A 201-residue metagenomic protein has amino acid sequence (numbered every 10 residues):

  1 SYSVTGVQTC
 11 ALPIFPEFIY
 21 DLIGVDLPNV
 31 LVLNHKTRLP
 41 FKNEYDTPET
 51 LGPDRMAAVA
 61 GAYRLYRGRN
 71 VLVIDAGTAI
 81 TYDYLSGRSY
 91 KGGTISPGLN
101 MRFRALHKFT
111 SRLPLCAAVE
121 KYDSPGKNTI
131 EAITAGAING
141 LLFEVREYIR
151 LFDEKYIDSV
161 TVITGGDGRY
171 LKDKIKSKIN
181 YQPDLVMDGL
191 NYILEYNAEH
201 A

Functional and structural regions predicted by a protein language model:
S1-C10: Single conserved hydrophobic/aromatic residue that forms the stacking wall/gate of nucleotide- or nucleobase-binding
I14, T50-A57, M101, G136 (+5 more regions): Conserved active-site and cofactor/substrate-binding residues in soluble primary-metabolism enzymes
P28-V30, D46-P48, K176-D184: Active-site regions of enzymes building and remodeling cell-envelope glycoconjugates
N29-L31, T37-T110, N139-Y148: Phosphate-binding/catalytic loop of phosphoryl-transfer enzymes
K36-T37, G165-R169: Short, polar loop motifs at secondary-structure junctions
E49-A60, P114-K121, P125, A198-A201: A polyampholytic, Gly/Pro-enriched intrinsically disordered region
S111, I138, D173, I179-A201: Glycine-rich phosphate-binding/hydrolytic loop that grips phosphoryl groups
K121-V160, D167, K178-N180: Adenine-nucleotide phosphate-binding core of ATP-dependent small-molecule kinases
